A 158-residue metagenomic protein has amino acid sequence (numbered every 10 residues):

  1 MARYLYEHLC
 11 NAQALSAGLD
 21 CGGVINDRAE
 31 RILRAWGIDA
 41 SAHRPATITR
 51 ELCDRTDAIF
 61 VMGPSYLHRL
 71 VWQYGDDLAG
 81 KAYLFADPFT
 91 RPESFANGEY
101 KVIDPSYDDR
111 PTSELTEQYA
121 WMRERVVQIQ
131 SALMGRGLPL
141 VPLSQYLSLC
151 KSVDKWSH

Functional and structural regions predicted by a protein language model:
M1-T56, S131-L140, K155: Conserved active-site segments centered on acidic
A58, L70-H158: Phosphate-binding/catalytic loops
V61-M62: Short beta-strand scaffold positions
Y66-H68: Alpha-helix capping/helix-boundary segments
